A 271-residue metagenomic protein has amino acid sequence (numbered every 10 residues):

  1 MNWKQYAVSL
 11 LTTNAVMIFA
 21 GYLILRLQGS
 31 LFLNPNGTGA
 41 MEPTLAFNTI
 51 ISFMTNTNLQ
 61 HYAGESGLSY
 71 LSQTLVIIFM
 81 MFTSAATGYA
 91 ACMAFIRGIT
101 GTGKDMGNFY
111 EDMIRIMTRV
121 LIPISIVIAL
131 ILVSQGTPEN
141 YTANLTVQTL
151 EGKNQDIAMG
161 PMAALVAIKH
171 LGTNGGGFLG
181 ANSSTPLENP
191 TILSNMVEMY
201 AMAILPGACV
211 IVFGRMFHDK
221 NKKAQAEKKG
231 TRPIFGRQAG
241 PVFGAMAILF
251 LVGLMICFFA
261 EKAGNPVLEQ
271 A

Functional and structural regions predicted by a protein language model:
M1-A271: Membrane-proximal intracellular helices of multi-pass ion channels
